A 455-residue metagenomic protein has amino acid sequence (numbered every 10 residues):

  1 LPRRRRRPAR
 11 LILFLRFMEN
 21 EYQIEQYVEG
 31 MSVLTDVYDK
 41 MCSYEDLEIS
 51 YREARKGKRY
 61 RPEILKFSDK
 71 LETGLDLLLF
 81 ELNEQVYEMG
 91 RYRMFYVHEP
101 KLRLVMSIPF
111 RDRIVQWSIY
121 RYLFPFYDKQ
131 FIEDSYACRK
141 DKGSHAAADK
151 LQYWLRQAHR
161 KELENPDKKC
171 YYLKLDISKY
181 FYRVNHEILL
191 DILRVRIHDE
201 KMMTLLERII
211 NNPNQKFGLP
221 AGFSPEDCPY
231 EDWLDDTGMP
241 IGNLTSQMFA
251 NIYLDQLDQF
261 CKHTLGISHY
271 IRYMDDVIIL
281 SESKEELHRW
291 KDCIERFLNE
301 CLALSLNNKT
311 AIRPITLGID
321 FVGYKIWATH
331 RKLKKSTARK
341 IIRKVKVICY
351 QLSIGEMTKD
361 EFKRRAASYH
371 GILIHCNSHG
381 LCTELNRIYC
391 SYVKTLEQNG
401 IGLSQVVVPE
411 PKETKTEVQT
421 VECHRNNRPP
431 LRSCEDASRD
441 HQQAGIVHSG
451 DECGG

Functional and structural regions predicted by a protein language model:
P2-D76, Q405-K415, V421, R432 (+3 more regions): Non-catalytic, polymerase-adjacent accessory regions of viral genome-replication enzymes
R3, G57-L65, G90-Q116, Q130-G143 (+1 more regions): Short, conserved non-catalytic motifs in the polymerase core
L15-F17, E21, Y27, T35-V37 (+1 more regions): Active-site-proximal segment of RNA-dependent polymerases
E19-Q23, I108, W117, E226-D235 (+5 more regions): Right-hand nucleic-acid polymerase module
E72-L102: Active-site-flanking structural segment that lines cofactor/substrate pockets
G74, E81-L82, W154, A158-M274 (+1 more regions): Conserved polymerase palm-domain catalytic core
S283-S305, K332-K335: Helical (often loop-to-helix) elements that flank the catalytic cores of nucleotide-handling enzymes
H424-N427, D440-H441, H448: Intrinsic-disorder-associated, low-complexity terminal segments enriched in Asp/Asn/His/Tyr and depleted of Lys/Arg
